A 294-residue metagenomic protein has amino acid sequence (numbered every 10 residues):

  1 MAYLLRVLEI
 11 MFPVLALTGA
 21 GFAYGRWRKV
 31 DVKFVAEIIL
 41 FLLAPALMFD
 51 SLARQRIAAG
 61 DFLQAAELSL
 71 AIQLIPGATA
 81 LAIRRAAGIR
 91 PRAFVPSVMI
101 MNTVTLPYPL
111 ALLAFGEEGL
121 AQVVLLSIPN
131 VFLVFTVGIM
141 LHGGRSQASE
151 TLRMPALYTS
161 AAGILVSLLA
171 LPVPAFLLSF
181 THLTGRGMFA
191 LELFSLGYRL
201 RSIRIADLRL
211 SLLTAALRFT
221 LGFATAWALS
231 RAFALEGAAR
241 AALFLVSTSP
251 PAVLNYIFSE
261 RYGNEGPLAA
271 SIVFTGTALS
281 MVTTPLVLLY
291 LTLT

Functional and structural regions predicted by a protein language model:
M1-T294: Alpha-helical transmembrane segments of multi-pass small-molecule/ion transporters
